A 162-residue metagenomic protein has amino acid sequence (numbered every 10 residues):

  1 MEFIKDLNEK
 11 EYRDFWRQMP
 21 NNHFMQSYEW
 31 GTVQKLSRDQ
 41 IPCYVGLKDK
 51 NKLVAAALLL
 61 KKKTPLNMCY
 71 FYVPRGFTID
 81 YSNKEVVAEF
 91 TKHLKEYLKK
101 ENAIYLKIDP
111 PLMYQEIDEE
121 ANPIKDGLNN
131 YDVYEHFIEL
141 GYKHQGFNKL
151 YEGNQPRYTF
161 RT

Functional and structural regions predicted by a protein language model:
M1-E29: Short amphipathic alpha-helix that is part of the acyltransferase structural core
M1-L7, A55, V133-T162: Acyltransferase donor/substrate-recognition loop-hinge adjacent to the catalytic core
N21, A103, Y142-K143: Short aromatic/hydrophobic-glycine micro-motifs
F24-G31, D39, K143: Short Pro/Gly-enriched beta-strand edge/turn motifs at strand-loop
T32-P123, K149: Conserved donor-binding loop and adjoining core beta-sheet/short helix segment in diverse acyl/aminoacyl transferases
A121-Y134: A charged helix-plus-loop insertion that forms the helical arch/lid used to bind and gate nucleic-acid substrates
